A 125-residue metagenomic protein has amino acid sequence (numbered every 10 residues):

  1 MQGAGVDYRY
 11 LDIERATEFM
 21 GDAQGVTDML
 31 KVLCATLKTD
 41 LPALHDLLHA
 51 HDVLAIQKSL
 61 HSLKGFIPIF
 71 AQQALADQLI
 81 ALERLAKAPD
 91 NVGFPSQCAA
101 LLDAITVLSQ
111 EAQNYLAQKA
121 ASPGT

Functional and structural regions predicted by a protein language model:
M1-T125: Two-component system phosphorelay core
